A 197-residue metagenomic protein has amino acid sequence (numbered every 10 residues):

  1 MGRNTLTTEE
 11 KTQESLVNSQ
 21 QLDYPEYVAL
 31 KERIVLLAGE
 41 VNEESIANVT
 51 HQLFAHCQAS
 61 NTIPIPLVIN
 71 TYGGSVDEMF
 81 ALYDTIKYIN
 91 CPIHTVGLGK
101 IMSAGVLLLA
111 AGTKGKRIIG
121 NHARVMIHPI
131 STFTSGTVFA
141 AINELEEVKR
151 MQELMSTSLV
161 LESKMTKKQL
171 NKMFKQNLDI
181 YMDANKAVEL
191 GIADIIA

Functional and structural regions predicted by a protein language model:
M1-A197: Terminal-region recognition feature
